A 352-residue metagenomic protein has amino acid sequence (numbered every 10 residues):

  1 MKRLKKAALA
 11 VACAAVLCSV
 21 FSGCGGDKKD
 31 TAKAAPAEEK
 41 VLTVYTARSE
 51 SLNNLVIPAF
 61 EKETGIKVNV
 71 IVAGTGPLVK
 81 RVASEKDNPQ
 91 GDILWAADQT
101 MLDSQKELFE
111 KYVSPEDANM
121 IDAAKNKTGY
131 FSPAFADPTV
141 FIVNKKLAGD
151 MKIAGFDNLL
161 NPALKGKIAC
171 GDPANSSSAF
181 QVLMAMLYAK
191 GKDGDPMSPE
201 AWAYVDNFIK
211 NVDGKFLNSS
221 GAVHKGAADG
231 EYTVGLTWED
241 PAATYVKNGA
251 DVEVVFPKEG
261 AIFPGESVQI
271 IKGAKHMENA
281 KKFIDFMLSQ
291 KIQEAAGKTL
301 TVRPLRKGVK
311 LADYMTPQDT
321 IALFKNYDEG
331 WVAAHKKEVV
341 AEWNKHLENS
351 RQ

Functional and structural regions predicted by a protein language model:
M1-V41, S350-Q352: Short, low-complexity disordered leader/linker segments with a strong preference for bacterial N-terminal type II
L42-K67: Short, polar/charged alpha-helical segment
T46-N53, A73-P77, A83, P89-E231: Extracytoplasmic ligand-binding site segments that recognize negatively charged/polar headgroups
T100-Q105, A228, T233-D251: A ligand-binding cleft/hinge motif common to bilobed small-molecule-binding domains
E110-A118, Y130-S132, D157-L160, A250-I262 (+2 more regions): Short beta-strand->loop
A123, D137, Y204-I209, F216 (+2 more regions): Periplasmic-binding protein-like
A261, E266, I271-Y327: Mature extracytoplasmic/periplasmic domains
D313-Q352: Extracellular/periplasmic bilobal clamshell ligand-binding domains
